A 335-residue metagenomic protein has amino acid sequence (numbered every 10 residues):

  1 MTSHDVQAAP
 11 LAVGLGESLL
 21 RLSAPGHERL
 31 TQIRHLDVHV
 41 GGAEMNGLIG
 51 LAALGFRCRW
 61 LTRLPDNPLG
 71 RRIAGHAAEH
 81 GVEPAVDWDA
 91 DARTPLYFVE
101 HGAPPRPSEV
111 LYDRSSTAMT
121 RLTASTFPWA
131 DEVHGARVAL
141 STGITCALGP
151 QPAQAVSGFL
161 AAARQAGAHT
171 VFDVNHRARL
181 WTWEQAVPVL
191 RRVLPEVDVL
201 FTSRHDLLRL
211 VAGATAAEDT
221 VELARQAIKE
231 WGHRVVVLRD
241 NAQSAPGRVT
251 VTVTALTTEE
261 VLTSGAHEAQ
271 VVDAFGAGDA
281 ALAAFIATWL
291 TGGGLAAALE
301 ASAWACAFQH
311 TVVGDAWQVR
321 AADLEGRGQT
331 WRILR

Functional and structural regions predicted by a protein language model:
M1-L11, A162, E218-R335: Conserved phosphate-binding/catalytic region of the ribokinase-like
M1-V82, Q270-V271, R335: Glycine-rich phosphate/adenosyl-contacting loop at the front of the ribokinase-like
L11, R57, H169, V199 (+1 more regions): Proline-centered loop/turn at the N-terminus of a beta-strand
S18, A43, I144, V174 (+1 more regions): Active-site metal-binding loops of divalent metal-dependent hydrolases
L51, S203, G278: Short, conserved phosphate/pyrophosphate- and ester-handling motifs at nucleotide-, phospho-/glycolipid
R57-G143, E325-R335: Conserved N-terminal subdomain of the carbohydrate kinase-like
D66-V82, V187-V197, A224, T254-V261: Short, electropositive alpha-helical surface patch
V138, I144-E222, Q226, D240-A245 (+1 more regions): Conserved beta-alpha-beta core of the PfkB/ribokinase-like small-molecule kinase fold
